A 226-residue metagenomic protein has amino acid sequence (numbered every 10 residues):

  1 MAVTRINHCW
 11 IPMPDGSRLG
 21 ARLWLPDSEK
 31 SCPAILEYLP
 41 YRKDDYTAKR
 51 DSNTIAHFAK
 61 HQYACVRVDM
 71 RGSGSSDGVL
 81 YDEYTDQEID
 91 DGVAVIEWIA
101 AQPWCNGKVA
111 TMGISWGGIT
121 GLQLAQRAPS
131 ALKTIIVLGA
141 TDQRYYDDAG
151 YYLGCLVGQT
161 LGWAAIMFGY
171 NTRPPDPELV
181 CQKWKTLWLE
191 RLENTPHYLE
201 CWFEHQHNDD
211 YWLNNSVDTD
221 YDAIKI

Functional and structural regions predicted by a protein language model:
M1-E29: N-terminal cap/lid segment of alpha/beta-hydrolase-fold proteins
E29-A100, G150: Cap/lid segment of the alpha/beta-hydrolase catalytic domain
D51-S52, K60, Q126-A128, T134-D222: Accessory cap/linker subdomain of secreted extracellular hydrolases
S76, S115-W116, G139: Catalytic nucleophile serine of serine hydrolases, specifically the conserved "nucleophile elbow" pentapeptide
P103-S115: Alpha/beta-hydrolase fold nucleophile elbow
G118-P129: Short glycine-enriched nucleophile-adjacent loop and the immediately C-terminal alpha-helix near the catalytic center
K225-I226: Catalytic His-Asp charge-relay segment
